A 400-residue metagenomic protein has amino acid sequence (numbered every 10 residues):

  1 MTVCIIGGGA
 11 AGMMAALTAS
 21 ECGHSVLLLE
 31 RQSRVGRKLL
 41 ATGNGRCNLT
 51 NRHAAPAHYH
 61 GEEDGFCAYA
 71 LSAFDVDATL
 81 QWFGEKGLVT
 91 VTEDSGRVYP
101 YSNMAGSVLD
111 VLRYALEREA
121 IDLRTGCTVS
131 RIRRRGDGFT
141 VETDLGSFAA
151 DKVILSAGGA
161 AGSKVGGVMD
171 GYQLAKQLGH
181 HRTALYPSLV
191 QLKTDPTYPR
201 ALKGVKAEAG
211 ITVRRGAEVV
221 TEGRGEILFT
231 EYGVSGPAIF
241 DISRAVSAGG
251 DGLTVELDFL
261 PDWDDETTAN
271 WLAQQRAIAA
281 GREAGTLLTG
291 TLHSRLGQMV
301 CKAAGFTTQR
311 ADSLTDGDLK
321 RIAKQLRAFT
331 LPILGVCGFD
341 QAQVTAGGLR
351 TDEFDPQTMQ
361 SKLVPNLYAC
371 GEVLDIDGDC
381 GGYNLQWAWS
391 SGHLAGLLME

Functional and structural regions predicted by a protein language model:
M1-A11: Beta1/beta-strand and adjacent pyrophosphate-binding region of the FAD-binding site in flavoprotein oxidoreductases
C4, S20-N44: Glycine-rich FAD pyrophosphate-binding loop
C4-I6, L29, V129, F148-K164 (+3 more regions): Short hydrophobic core segments
S33-V35, L40-A41, L49-P56, V89 (+2 more regions): An anion/pyrophosphate-binding glycine-rich loop and adjacent beta-alpha core in soluble alpha-beta enzymes
N44-T92: Glycine-rich active-site loop/strand segments that organize a redox cofactor
T125, Q298-D377: A glycine-rich dinucleotide-binding beta-alpha-beta segment and adjacent secondary-structure elements that constitute
T125-G138: A conserved short coil-to-beta-strand element within the FAD-binding core of flavoproteins
K152-Y198: Glycine-rich loop(s) and the adjacent beta-strand/alpha-helix scaffold that form part
